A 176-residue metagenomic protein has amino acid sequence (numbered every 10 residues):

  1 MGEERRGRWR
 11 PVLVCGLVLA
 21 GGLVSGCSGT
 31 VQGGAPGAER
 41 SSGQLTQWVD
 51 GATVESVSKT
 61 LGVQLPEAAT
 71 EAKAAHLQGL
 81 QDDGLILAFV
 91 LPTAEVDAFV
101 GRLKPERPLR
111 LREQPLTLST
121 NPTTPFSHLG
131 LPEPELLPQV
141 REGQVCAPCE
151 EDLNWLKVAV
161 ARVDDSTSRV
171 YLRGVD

Functional and structural regions predicted by a protein language model:
G2-G16: Bacterial N-terminal signal peptides that target proteins for export
G22-G26: C-terminal motif of bacterial Sec signal peptides marking the signal peptidase cleavage site
G29: Short, conserved catalytic or interaction motifs in soluble domains
Q32-E95, R107: Extracytoplasmic low-complexity, Pro/Thr/Ser/Ala/Gly-rich segments that lie immediately after a secretion/anchoring
L91-T93, L172-D176: Secondary-structure transition/turn motif
K104-R173: Extracytosolic low-complexity repeat regions of secreted or lipid-anchored proteins
